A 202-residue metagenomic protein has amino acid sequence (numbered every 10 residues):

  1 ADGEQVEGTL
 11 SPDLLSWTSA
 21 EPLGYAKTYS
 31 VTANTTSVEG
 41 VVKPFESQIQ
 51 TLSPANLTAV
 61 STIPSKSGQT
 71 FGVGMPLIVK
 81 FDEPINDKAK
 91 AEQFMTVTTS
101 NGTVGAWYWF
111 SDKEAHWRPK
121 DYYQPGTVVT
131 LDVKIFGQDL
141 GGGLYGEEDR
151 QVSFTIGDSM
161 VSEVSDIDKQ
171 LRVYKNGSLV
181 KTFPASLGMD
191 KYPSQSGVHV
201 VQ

Functional and structural regions predicted by a protein language model:
A1-S159, A185: Acidic, low-complexity Ser/Thr/Gly/Pro-rich repeat segments typical of extracellular/periplasmic and surface-exposed
L144-Q202: Gly/Pro-biased beta-strand-loop elements
